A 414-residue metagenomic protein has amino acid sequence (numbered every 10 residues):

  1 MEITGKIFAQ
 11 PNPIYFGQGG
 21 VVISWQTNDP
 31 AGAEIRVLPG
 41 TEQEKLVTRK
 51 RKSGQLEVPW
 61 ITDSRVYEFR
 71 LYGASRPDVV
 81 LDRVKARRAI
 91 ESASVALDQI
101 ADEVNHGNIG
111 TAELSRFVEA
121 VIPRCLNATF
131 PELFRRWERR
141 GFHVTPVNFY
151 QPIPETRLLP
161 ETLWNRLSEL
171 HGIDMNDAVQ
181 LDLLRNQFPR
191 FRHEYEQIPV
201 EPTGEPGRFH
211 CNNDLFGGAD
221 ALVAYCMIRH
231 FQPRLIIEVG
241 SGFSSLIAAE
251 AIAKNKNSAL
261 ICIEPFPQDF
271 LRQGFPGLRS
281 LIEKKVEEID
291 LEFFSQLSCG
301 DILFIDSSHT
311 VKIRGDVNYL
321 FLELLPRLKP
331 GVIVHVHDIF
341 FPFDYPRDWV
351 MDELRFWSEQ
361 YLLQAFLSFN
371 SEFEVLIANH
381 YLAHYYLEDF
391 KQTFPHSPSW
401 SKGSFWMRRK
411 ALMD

Functional and structural regions predicted by a protein language model:
M1-A101: Extended, solvent-exposed regions of the mature portions of secreted/cell-surface glycoproteins
I100-H335, I339-D414: A short alpha-helical cap/connector motif
